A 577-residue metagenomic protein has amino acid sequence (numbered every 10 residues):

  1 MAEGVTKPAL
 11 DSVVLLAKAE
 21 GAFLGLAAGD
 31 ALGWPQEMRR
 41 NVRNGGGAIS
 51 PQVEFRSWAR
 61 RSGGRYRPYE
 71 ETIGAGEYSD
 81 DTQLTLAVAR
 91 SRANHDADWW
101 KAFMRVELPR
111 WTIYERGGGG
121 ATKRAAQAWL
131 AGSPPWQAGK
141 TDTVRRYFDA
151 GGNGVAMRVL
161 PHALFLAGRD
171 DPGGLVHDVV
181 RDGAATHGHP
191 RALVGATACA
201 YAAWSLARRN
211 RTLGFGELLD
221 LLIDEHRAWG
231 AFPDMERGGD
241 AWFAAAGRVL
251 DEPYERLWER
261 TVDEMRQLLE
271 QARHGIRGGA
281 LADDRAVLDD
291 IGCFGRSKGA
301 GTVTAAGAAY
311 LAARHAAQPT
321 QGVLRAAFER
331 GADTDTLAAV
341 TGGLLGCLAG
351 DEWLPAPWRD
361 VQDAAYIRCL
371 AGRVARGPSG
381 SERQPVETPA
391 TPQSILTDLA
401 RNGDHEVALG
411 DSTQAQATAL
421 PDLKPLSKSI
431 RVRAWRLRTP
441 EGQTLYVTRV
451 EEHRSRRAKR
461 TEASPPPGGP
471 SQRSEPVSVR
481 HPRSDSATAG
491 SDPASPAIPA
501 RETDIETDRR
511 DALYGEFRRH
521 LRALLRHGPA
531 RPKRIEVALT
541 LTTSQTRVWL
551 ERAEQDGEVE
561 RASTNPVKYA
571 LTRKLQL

Functional and structural regions predicted by a protein language model:
M1-G515, V548, R573-L577: Structured, active/binding-site neighborhoods that engage oxygen-rich ligands
W129, G528, T542, A553: The DNA-recognition helices of helix-turn-helix-type DNA-binding domains
D335, L541-R552: Short amphipathic alpha-helical interaction segments
A338, S563-P566: Short Gly/Ser/Thr- and Asp/Glu-enriched loop/turn motifs at secondary-structure junctions
G515-H527: Positively charged, polyanion-binding regions of nucleic-acid-associated proteins
H527-A538: Short acidic, hydrophobic short linear motifs in intrinsically disordered regions
E554-T564: A short, conserved structural fragment
N565-K574: Minor-groove-contacting beta-hairpin "wing" of winged helix-turn-helix DNA-binding domains
